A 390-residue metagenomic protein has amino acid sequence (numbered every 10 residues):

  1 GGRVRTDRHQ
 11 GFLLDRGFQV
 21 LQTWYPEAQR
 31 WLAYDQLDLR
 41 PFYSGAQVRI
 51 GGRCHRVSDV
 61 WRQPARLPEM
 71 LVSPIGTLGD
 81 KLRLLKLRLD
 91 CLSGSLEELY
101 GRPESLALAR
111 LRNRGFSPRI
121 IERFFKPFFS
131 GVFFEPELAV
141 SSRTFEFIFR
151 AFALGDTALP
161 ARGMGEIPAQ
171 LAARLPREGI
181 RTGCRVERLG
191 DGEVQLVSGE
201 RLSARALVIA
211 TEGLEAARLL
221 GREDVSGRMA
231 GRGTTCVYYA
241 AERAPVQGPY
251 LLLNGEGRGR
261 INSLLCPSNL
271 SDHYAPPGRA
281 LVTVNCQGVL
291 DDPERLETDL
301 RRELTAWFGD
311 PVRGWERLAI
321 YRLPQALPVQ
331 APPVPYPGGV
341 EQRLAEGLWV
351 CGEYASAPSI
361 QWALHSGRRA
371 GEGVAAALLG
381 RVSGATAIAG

Functional and structural regions predicted by a protein language model:
G1-Q22: Conserved N-terminal glycine-rich FAD pyrophosphate-binding loop of Rossmann-like flavoproteins
T6, P267, S271-G390: Conserved flavin/dinucleotide-binding core of flavoenzymes
F18, L37, A204-R205, W315: Local beta-strand N-terminus motif with an aromatic residue
Q19-P26, L99-S105, R114, R150-A173 (+1 more regions): Short beta-strand to alpha-helix junction loop
Y25-L138, A153-L154: Mobile amphipathic helical/loop "lid" adjacent to a hydrophobic cofactor/ligand pocket
R40, G179-G183, E316-A319, W349: General small-molecule cofactor/ligand-binding pocket signal
F145-L196, L202-A206: Helical element adjacent to the flavin cofactor pocket in flavoenzyme catalytic cores
E187-T298, R302-F308, T386-G390: Mid-domain catalytic core of redox enzymes that form a hydrophobic substrate pocket/lid adjacent to a catalytic redox
